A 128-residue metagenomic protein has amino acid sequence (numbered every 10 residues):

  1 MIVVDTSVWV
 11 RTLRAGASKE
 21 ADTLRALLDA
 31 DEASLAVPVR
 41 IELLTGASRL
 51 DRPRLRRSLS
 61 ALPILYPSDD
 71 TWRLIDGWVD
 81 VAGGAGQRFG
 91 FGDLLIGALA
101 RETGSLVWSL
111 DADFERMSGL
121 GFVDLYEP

Functional and structural regions predicted by a protein language model:
M1, G97, R101-P128: Acidic, PIN/NYN-like endoribonuclease modules and their adjacent C-terminal/linker elements
M1-L35, L44-R57: Short, well-structured N-terminal submotif of metal-dependent ribonuclease cores
V4, L35-A36, P67, S109: A conserved hydrophobic position in a structured secondary element of the catalytic/binding core that shapes
T6, V37, F91-L94: Conserved glycosyltransferase catalytic-site signature
S34, L65, V123-Y126: General small-molecule cofactor/ligand-binding pocket signal
L50-R54, A82-G83, D124-P128: Short, hinge-like loop/turn segments at secondary-structure boundaries
P63-L110: Active-site neighborhoods of divalent-metal-dependent phosphate/nucleic-acid chemistry enzymes
